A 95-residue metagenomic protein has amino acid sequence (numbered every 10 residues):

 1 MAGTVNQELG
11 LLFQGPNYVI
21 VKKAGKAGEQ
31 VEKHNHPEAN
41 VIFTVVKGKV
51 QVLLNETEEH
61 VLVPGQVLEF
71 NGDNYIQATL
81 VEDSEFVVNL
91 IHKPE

Functional and structural regions predicted by a protein language model:
A2-K33, A39: A short glycine-rich, His/Asp/Glu-containing loop-to-beta-strand
A27, E38, E58, N74 (+1 more regions): A generic "binding-loop/recognition-motif" signal
Q30-V31, V67-L68, G72-Q77: Histidine-centered metal-chelating micro-motifs
A39-V50, N55: Glycine- and acidic-residue-biased ligand/ion/polar-headgroup-sensing regions
V46-K47, V63-P64, E82: A cytosolic small-molecule/anion-sensing beta-strand core signal
E56-G72: Short acidic-glycine-tyrosine-enriched beta hairpin
G72-E95: Ligand-binding loop in jelly-roll beta-barrel domains
